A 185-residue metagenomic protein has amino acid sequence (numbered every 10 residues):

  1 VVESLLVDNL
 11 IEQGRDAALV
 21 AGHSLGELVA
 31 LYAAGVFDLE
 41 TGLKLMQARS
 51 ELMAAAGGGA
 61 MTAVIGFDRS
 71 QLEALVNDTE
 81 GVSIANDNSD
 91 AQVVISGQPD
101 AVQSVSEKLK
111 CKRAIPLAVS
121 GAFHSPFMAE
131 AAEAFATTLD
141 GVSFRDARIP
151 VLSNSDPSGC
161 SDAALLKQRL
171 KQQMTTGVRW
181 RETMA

Functional and structural regions predicted by a protein language model:
V1-A21, I95: Helix-rich "cap/lid" substructures immediately adjacent to catalytic or cofactor-binding pockets
S4, L43, R181: Conserved active-site region of classical short-chain dehydrogenase/reductase
G14, S24, S143: Conserved functional loop/turn residues at catalytic and ligand-binding sites
A18-G26, A30, A34, D38: Gly/Ala-rich beta-loop-alpha elbow adjacent to hydrolase catalytic centers
A33-G177: Alpha/beta catalytic cores of group-transfer enzymes, especially the acyltransferase/condensing modules of polyketide
G177-A185: A short, acidic, amphipathic alpha-helical segment used as a generic capping/interface helix at domain edges
